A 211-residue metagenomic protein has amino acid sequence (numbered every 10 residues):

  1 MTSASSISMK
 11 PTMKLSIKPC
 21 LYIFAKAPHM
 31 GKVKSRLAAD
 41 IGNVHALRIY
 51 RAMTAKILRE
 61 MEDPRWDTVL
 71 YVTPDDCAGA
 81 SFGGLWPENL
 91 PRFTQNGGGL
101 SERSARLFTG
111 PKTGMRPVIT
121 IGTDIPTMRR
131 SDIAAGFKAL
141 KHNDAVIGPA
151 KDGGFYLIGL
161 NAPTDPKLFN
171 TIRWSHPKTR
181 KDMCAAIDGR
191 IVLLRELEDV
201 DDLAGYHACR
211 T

Functional and structural regions predicted by a protein language model:
M13-R36: N-terminal nucleotide-binding beta1-loop-alpha1 segment
R48-W66, A186: A short, N-terminal amphipathic alpha-helix
W66-D75: Short beta-strand/loop segment that forms part of the nucleotide-sugar
F82-P117, H176: Short phosphate-binding loop-to-helix
I121: Catalytic metal- and UDP-sugar-binding loop of GT-A-like glycosyltransferases, i.e., residues flanking the conserved
M128-D152: Conserved donor-nucleotide/metal-binding helix-loop-beta segment in metal-dependent transferases, i.e., the alpha-helix
P163-C184: Short, glycine-/small-residue-rich phosphate/pyrophosphate-handling segment
K181-T211: Conserved alpha/beta core of the MobA/IspD/sugar-nucleotide pyrophosphorylase nucleotidyltransferase superfamily
